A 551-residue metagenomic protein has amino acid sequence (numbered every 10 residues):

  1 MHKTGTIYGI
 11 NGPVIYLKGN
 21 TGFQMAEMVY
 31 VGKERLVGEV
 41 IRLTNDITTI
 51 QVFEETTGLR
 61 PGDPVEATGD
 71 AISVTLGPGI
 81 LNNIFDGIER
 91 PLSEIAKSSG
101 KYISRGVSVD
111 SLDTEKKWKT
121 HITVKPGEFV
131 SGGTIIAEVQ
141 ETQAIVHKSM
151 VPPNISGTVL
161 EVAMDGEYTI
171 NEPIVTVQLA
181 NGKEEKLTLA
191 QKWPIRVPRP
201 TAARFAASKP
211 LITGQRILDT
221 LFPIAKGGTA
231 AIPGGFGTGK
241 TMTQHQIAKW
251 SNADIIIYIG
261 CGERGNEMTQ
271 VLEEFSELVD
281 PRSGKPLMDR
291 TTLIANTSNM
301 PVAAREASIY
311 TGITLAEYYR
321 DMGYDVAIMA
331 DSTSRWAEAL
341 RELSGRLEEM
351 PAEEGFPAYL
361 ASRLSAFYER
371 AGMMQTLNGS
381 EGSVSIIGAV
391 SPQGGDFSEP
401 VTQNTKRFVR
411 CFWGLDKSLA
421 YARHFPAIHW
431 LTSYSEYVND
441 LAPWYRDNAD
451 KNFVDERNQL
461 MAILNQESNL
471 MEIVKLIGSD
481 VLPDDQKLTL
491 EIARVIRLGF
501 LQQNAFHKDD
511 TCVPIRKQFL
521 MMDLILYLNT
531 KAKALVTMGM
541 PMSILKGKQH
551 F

Functional and structural regions predicted by a protein language model:
M1-S104: N-terminal accessory targeting/assembly segments
N20, E34, D70-A71, E89 (+5 more regions): Short, surface-exposed secondary-structure boundary micro-motifs
A26, V52, A67-A71, V146-K148 (+5 more regions): Short beta-alpha junctions and helix-cap segments that line functional grooves
R42-T48, P78-E89, I145-G166, K186-R199: Short, compositionally biased
N45-T48, D70, I155-V159, P233 (+2 more regions): Metallocofactor- and cofactor-centric catalytic cores in central/energy metabolism, strongly enriched
V52, T57, T120-F129, V159-E167: Short histidine-centered loop motifs in beta-beta connectors
K97-P152, T169-T229, T243-Q246, P281-M300 (+1 more regions): P-loop NTPase nucleotide-binding/switch module
T220-L221, G227-Q549: P-loop NTPase catalytic core
